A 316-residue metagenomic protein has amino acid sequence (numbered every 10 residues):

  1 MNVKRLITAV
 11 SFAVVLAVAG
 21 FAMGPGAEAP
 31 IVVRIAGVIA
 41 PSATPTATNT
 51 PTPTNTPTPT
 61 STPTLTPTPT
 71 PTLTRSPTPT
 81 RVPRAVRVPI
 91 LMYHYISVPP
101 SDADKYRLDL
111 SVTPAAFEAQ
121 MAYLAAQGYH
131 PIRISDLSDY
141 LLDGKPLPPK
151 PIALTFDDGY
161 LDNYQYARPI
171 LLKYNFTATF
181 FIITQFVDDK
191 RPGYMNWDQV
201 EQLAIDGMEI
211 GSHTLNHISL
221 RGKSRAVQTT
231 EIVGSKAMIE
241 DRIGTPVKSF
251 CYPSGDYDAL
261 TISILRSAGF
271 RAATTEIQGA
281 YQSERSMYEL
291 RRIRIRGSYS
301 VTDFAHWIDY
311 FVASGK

Functional and structural regions predicted by a protein language model:
M1-A13: N-terminal Sec-pathway targeting helices
V15-E28: Hydrophobic alpha-helical membrane-insertion segments, chiefly the h-region of N-terminal signal peptides
G26-A85: Ser/Thr-rich, Proline-interspersed low-complexity disordered segments
L73-L154, L161-D162, G222-K316: C-terminal active-site subregion of NodB/CE4 polysaccharide deacetylases
R168-N175, M195-G211: Acidic (Asp/Glu)-rich catalytic clusters
N175-M195: A short, conserved beta-to-alpha structural element at the edge of catalytic cores that scaffolds binding
P192-D198, Q228-E231: Charged helix-capping and loop-helix junction motifs
G211-K223: Substrate-binding clefts and substrate-entry loops adjacent to catalytic sites of polymer-processing enzymes acting on
